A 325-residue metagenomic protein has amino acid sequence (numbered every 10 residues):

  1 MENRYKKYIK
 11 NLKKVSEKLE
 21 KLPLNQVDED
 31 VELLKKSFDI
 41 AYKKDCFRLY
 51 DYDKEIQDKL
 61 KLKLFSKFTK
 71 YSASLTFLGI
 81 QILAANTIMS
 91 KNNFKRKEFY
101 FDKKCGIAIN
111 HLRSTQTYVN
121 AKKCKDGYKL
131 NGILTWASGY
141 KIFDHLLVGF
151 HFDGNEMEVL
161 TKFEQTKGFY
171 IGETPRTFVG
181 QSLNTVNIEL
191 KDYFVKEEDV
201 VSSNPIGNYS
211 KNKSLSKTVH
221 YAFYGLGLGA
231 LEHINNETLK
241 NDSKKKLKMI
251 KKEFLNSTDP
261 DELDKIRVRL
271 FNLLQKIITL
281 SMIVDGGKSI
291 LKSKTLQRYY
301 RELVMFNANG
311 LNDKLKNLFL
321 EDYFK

Functional and structural regions predicted by a protein language model:
E2-K63, T218-K325: Alpha-helical interface subdomain recognition
L24-S138: Glycine-rich flavin
K103, T115, I142-D144, N155 (+1 more regions): A generic structural signal for well-ordered coil/turn residues at beta-strand boundaries that shape enzyme active-site
L112-Q116, N131-I133, D144, G168-P175: Short acidic (Asp/Glu) patches
K125-K129, H145, T185: A generic structural signal for beta-strand entry/edge sites
L130-G132, L190, G227, G286: Buried hydrophobic positions in well-ordered alpha/beta secondary-structure cores of metabolic enzymes
I133-Q165: DPxDG-like acidic metal-binding loop motif
E173-K251: Glycine-rich beta->alpha junctions and the first turn(s) of the following alpha-helix
